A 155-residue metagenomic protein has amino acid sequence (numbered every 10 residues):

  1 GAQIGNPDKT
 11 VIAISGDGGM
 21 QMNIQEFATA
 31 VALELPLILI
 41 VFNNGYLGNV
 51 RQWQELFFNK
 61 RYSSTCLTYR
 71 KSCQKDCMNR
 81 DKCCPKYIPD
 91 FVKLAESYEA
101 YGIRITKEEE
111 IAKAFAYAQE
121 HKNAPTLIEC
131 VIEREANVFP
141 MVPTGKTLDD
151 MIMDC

Functional and structural regions predicted by a protein language model:
A2-C155: Thiamine diphosphate
